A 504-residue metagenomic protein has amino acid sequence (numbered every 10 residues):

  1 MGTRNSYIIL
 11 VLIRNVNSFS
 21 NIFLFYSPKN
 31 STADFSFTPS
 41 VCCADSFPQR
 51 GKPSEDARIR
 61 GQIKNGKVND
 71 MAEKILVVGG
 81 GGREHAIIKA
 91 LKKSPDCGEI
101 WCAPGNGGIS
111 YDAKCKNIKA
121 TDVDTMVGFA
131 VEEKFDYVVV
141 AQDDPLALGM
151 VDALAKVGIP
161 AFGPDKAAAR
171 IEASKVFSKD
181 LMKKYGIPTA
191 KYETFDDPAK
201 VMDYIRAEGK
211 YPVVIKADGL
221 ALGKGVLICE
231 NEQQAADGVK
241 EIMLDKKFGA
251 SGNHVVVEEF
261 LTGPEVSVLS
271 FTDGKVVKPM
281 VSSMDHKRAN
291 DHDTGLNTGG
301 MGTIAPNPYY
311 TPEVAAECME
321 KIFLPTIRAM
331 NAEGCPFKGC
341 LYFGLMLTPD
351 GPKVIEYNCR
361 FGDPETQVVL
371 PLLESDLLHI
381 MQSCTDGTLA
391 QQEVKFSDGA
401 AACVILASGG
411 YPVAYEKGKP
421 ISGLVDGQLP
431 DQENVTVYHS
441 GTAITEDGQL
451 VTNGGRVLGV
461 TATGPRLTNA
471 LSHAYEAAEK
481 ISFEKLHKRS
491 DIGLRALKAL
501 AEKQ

Functional and structural regions predicted by a protein language model:
Y7-V16, L24, N30-T32: Short terminal hydrophobic/aromatic SLiMs and anchors at protein ends
R50, S54-D70: Short, Lys/Arg-enriched N-terminal segments with co-localized hydrophobic residues within the first ~10-30 amino acids
N69-K166: ATP-binding N-terminal substructure of ATP-dependent carboxylate-amine bond-forming enzymes
F162-G225: A conserved helix-loop-beta module that forms one wall/lid of the active-site cleft in ATP-utilizing catalytic domains
G225-T366: Internal nucleotide-binding/catalytic subdomain
M319-L341, N358-Q432, T445: Active-site "cap" helix and flanking loop/linker of ATP-utilizing ligase/carboxylase catalytic domains
V451-Q504: Generic C-terminus detector
